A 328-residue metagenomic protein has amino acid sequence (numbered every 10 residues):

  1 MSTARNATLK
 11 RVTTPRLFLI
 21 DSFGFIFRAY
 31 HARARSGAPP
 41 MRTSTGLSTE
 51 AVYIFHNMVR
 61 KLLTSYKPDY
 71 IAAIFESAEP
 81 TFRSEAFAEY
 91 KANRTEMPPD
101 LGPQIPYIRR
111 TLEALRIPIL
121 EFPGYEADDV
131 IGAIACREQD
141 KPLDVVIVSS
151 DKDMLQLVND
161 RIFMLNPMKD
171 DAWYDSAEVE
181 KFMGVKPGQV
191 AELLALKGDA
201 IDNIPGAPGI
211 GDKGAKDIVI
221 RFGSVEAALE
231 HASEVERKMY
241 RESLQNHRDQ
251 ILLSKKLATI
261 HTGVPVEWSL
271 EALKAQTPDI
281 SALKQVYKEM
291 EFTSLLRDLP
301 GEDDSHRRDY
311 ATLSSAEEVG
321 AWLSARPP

Functional and structural regions predicted by a protein language model:
M1, I54-H56, L101-G102, V145-I147 (+6 more regions): Short amphipathic alpha-helical surface micro-motifs
S2-V148, K152-E178, Q250-L253, T259-E267 (+1 more regions): Noncatalytic, basic helical substrate-engagement surface that gates or grips nucleic-acid strands
R5-T14, K67-A72, I117, D140 (+2 more regions): Non-catalytic nucleic-acid-binding/docking modules located in mid-to-C-terminal regions of nucleic-acid enzymes
R16-F23, G320-P328: Gly/Thr-rich phosphate-binding beta-strand-loop-beta motif of the actin/hexokinase/Hsp70
V52, H56-V59, I105, R109 (+7 more regions): A generic alpha-helix structural signal
I105, P167-M168, S176-G188, E192-A195 (+1 more regions): Short alpha-helical interface patches
L120-V130, D298-P327: Charged, flexible boundary elements
